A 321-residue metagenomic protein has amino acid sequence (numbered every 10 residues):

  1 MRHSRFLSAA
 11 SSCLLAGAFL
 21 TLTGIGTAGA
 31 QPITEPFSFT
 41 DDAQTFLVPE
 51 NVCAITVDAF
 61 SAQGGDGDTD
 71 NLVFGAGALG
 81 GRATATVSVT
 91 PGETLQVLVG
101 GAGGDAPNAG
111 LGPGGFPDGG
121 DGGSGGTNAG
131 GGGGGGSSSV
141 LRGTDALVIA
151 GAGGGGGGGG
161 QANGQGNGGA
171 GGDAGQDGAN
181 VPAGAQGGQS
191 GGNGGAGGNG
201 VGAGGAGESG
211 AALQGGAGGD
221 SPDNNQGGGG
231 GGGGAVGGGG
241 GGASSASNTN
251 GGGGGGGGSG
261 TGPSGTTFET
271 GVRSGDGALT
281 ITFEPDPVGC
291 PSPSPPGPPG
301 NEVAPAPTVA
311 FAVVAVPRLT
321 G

Functional and structural regions predicted by a protein language model:
R2-A30: Secretory targeting and sorting signals
Q31, G240-S294: C-terminal subregion of chymotrypsin/trypsin-like serine protease catalytic domains
F39-E50: Surface-exposed ligand/attachment interfaces on beta-rich extracellular proteins
P49-T56, T90-T94: Extended extracellular/luminal ectodomain segments enriched in beta-structured repeat modules
A54-Q63, V97: A short beta-strand element within beta-rich, extracytoplasmic domains of secreted/secretory-pathway proteins
N71, G77-G192: Secretome/extracellular-domain signature
L111-G143, N163-Q176, S190-A203, E208-G262: Catalytic nucleophile loop of clan PA
P291-G321: C-terminal cell-surface addressing/anchoring modules of secreted/extracellular proteins
